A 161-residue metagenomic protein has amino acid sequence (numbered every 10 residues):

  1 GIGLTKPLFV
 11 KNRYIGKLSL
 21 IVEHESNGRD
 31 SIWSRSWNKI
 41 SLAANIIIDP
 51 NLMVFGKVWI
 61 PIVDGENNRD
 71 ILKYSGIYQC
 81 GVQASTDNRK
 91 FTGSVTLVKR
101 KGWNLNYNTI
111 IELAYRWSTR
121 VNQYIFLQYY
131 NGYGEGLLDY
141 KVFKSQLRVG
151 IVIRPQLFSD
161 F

Functional and structural regions predicted by a protein language model:
G1-D87, F91, V95-L97, Y129-Y133 (+1 more regions): Outer-membrane pore/translocation modules
A44-I48, C80-V82, S118-Q123, G150-R154: Glycine-rich loops and low-complexity Gly/Arg-rich segments that provide flexible linkers or classic glycine-based
D87-Q123: Glycine/small-residue-rich hydrophobic helix-like segments
G102-N104, G134-L137: Flexible loop/turn segments at secondary-structure boundaries
A114, V121-F126, Y133-G134, R148: Long, compositionally biased interface segments
K144-F161: Outer-membrane beta-barrel "beta-signal"
